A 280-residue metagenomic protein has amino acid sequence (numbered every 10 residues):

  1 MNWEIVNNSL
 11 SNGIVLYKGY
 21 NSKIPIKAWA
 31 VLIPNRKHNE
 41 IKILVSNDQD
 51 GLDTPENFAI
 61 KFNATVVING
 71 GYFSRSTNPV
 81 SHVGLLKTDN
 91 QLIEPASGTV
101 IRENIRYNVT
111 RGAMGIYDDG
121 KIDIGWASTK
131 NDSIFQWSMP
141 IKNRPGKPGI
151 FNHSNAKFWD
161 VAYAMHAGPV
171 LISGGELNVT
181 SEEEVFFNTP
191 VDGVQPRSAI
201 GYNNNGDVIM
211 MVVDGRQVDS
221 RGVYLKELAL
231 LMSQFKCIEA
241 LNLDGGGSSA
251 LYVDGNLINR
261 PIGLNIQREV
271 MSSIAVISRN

Functional and structural regions predicted by a protein language model:
M1-D132: Zymogen propeptides
S9-L16, I93-V100, I150-S154, E176-F186 (+1 more regions): Short Pro/Gly-enriched beta-strand edge/turn motifs at strand-loop
P25-A30, R111, H166-G168, Q195-A199 (+1 more regions): Short glycine-rich loop/turn motifs
L32, T65-N69, M114-G115, D123-G125 (+4 more regions): Structural recognition of the beta-strand scaffold that forms the well-ordered cores of secreted hydrolase catalytic
P34-K37, G115-K121, N131, I172-G175 (+3 more regions): Short acidic-glycine loop/turn motifs at beta-strand connectors
T77-E103, E182-E239, L243, S248-N280: Conserved, well-ordered active-site substructure
R144-I150, W159-F187: Short, conserved active-site entrance elements at the starts or edges of catalytic domains
K147-G149, N155, A275: Surface-exposed, charge/polar-rich loops and edge strands
